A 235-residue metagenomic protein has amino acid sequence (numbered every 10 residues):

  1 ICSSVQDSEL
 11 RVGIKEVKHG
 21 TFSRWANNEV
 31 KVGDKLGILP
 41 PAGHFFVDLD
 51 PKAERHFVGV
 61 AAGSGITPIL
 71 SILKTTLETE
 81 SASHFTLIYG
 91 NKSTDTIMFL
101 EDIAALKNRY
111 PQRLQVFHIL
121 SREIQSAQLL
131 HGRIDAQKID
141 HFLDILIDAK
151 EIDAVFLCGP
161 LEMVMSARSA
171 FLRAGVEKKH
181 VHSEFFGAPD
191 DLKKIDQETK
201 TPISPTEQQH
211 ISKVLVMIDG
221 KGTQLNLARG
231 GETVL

Functional and structural regions predicted by a protein language model:
I1-P40, K52-R55, S83, N91-T94 (+2 more regions): Ferredoxin-reductase
R11, G37, V58, H84-I88 (+3 more regions): A structural signal for isolated positions on well-ordered beta-strands in alpha/beta enzyme cores
L39-D48, I139-F142: A short, well-structured juxtamembrane/interface segment
D50-H56, A149-E151: Short helix-loop-beta connector
A53-E54, T75-F85, V176: Conserved S-adenosyl-L-methionine
F57-T67: Short, glycine-rich nucleotide/cofactor-binding loops
I66-E78: Histidine-anchored nucleotide/phosphate-binding helix
S93-L235: Reductase modules of NAD(P)H-dependent flavoproteins
